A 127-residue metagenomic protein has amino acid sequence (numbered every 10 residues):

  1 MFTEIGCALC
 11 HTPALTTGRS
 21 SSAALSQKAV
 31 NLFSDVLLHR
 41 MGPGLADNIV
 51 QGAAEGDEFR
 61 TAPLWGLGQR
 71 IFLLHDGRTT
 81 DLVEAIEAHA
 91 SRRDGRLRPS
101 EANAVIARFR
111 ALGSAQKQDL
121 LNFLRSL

Functional and structural regions predicted by a protein language model:
M1-L127: Periplasmic c-type cytochrome electron-transfer domains
